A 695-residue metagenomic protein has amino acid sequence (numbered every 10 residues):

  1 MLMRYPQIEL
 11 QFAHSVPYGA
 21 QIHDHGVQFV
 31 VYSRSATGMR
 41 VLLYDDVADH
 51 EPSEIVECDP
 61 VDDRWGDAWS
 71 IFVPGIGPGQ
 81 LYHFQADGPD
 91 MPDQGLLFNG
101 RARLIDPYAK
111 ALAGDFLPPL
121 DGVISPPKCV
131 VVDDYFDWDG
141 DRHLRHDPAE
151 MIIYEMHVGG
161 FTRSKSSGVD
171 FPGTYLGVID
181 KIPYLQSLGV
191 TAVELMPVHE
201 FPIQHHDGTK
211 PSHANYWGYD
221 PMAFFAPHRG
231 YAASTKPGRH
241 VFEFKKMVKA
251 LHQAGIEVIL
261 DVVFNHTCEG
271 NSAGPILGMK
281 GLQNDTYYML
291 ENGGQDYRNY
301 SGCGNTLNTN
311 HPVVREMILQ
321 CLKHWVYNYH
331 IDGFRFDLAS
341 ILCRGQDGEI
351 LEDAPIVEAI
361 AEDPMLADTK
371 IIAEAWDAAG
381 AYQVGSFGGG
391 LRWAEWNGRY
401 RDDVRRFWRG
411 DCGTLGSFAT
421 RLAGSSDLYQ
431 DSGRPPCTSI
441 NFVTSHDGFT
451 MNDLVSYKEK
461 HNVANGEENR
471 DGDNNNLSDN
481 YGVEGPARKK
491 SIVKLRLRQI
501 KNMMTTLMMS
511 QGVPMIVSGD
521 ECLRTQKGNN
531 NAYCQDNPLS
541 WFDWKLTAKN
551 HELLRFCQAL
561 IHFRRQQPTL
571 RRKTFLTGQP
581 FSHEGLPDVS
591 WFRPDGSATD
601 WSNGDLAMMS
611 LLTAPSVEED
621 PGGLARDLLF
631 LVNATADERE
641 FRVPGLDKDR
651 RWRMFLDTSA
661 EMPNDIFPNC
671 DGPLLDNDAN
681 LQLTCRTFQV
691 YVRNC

Functional and structural regions predicted by a protein language model:
M1-Y154, G159, D180, L185 (+4 more regions): Carbohydrate-interacting/catalytic domains
S33-S35, P60-D62, G75-G77, G88 (+18 more regions): Short, flexible loop/turn elements at secondary-structure junctions
A86-D141, I203-D220, G274-R298, N452-E467: Core domains of carbohydrate- and sulfate-ester-processing enzymes
M91-G95, T162-S164, F201-H205, H266-E269 (+5 more regions): Short catalytic/ligand-binding loop motif for oxyanion handling, primarily in non-cytosolic enzymes, centered on
A109, H330, C343-Q346, L351-S518 (+6 more regions): Conserved alpha/beta catalytic core and glycan-binding cleft of carbohydrate-active enzymes
L144-A149, N215-W217, D471: Short glycine/proline-enriched loop/turn "hinge" motifs that connect secondary-structure elements and lie
I152-Y154, V193, V258-L260, F334 (+2 more regions): Hydrophobic faces of well-ordered beta-strands that scaffold small-molecule active sites in alpha/beta enzyme cores
H157-L176, D180-I331, R335-M365, A381 (+1 more regions): Substrate-binding/active-site clefts of carbohydrate-active enzymes
